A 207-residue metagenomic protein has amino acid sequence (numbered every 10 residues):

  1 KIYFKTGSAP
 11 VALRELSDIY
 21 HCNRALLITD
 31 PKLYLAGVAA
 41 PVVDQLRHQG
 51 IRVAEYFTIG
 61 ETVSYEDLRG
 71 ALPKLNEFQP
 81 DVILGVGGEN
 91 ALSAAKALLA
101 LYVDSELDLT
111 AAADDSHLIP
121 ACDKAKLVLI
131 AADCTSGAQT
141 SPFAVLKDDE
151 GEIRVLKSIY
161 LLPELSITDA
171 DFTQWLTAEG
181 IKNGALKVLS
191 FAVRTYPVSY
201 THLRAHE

Functional and structural regions predicted by a protein language model:
K1-V82: ATP/NTP phosphate-donor binding region
L13-R14, V43, R69-L72, K96 (+1 more regions): Predominant activation on well-ordered alpha-helical scaffold segments within soluble catalytic domains
R24-L26, A54, D81-L84, K126-A131 (+1 more regions): Structural motif
G85-A91, T135: Gly/Ser-rich catalytic serine loop of serine hydrolases
A91-D104: Short Gly/Thr/Asp-enriched flexible loops that form oxyanion-binding sites at enzyme active sites
V103-Y200: A glycine/threonine-rich phosphate-anchoring loop and its flanking beta-alpha core in nucleotide/phosphate-binding
T201-E207: Conserved small/polar residues in nucleotide/adenosyl-binding loops
